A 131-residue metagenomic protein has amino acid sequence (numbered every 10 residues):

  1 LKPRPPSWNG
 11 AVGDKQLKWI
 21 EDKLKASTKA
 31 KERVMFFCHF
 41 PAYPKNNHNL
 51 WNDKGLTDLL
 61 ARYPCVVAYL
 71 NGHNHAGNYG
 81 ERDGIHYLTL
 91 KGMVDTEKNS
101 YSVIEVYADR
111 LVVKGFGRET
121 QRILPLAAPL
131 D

Functional and structural regions predicted by a protein language model:
L1-H86: His/acidic metal-ligating clusters that form di-metal
G77-D131: Binuclear metal-dependent phosphoesterase catalytic core
